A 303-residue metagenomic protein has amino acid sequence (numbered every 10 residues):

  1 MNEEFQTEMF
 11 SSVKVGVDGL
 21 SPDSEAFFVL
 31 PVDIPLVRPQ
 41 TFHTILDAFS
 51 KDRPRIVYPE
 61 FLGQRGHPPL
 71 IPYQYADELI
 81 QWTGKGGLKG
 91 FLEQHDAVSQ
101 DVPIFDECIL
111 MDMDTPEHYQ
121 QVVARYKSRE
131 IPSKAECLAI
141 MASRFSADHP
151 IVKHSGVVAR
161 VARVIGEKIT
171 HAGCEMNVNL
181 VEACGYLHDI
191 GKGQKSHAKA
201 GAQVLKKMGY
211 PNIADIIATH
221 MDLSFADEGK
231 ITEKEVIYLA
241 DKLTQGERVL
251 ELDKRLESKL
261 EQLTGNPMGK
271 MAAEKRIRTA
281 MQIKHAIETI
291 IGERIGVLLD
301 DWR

Functional and structural regions predicted by a protein language model:
M1-F5, V102-P103: Short beta->alpha connector loops at strand-helix junctions that form conserved, small/polar/Pro-enriched
E3-S11, L36, Q40, T83-G86 (+7 more regions): Residues at secondary-structure transition points
Q6-P68, Y73, D77: Conserved beta-loop-beta/alpha segment of the NTase-like Rossmann-fold superfamily that binds/positions NTPs
L36, G191-K192, T244: Short active-site segment of divalent metal-dependent hydrolases/proteases that encodes the spacing between
T83-E136: Conserved alpha/beta core of the MobA/IspD/sugar-nucleotide pyrophosphorylase nucleotidyltransferase superfamily
V122-H197, V204-K207, R248: Acidic/His-rich, divalent-metal-binding segments that scaffold phosphate/diphosphate chemistry
H149-A172, L187, L223, D227-R303: Divalent metal-dependent phosphate-bond-processing catalytic cores, especially two-metal-ion Mg2+/Mn2+ enzymes that act
V181, G185-Y186, I217, I237-Y238: Short alpha-helical catalytic segment bearing the HExxH-like zincin motif of zinc-dependent metalloproteases
